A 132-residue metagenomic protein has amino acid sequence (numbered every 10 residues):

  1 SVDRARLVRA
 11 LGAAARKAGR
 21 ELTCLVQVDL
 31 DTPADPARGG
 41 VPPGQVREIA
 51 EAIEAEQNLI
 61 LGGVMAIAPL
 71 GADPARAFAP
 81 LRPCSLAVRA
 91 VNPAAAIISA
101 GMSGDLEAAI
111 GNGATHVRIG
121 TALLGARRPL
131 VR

Functional and structural regions predicted by a protein language model:
S1-G104, I110-N112, T121-A126: Conserved alpha/beta-domain cores
H116, P129-R132: Active-site loop ensemble at the mouth of alpha/beta enzyme cores that anchors a bound cofactor
